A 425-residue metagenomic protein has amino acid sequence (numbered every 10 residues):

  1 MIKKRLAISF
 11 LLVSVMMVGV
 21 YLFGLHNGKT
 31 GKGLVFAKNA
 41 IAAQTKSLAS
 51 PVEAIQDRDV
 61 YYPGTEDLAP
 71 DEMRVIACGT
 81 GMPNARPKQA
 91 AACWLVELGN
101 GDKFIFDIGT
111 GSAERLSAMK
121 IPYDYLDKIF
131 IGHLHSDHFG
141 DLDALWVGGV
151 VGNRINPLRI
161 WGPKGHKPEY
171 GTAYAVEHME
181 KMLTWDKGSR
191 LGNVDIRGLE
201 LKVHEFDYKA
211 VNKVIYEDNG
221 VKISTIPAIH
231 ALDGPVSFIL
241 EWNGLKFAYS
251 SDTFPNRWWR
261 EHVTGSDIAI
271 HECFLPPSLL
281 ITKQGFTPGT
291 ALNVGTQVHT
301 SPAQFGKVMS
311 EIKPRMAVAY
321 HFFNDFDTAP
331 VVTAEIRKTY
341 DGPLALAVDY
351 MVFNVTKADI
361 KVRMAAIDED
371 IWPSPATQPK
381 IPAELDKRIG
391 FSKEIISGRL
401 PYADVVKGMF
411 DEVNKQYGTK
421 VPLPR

Functional and structural regions predicted by a protein language model:
I2-F247, P330-I360, T377-P379, S397-R425: Binuclear metal-dependent hydrolase catalytic cores
K4-S9, M17-K38, N243-K246, F254-M351 (+1 more regions): Cap/insert and terminal regions of metallo-dependent hydrolase folds
S112-R115, L232-G234, P255-W258, L279 (+1 more regions): A short local loop/turn or secondary-structure capping micro-motif enriched for an aromatic residue
G171-T172, L275-P277, S301, I367 (+1 more regions): General structural signal for secondary-structure boundaries
V362-A376: A polyampholytic, Gly/Pro-enriched intrinsically disordered region
I381-G390: Protein-protein interaction and targeting regions used for scaffolding, dimerization, and localization
S392-E394: Charged, low-complexity C-terminal accessory regions
